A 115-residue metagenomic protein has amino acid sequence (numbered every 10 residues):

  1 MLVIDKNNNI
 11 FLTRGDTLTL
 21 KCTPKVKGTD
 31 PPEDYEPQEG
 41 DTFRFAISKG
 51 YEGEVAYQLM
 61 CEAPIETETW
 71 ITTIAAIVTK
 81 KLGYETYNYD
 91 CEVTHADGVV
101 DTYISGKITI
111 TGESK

Functional and structural regions predicted by a protein language model:
M1-K115: Contiguous segments within soluble domain cores/interaction surfaces
